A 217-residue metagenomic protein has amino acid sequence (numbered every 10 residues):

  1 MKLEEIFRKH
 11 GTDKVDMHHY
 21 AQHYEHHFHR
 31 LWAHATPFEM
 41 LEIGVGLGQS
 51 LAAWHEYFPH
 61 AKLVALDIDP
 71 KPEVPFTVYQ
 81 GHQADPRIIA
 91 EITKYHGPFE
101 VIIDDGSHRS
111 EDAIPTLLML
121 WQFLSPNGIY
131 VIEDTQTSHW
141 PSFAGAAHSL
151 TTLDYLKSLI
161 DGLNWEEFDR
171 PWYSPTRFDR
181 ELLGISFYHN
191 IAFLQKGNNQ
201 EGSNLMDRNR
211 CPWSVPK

Functional and structural regions predicted by a protein language model:
M1-I103, S107-I132, Q136-K217: A short alpha-helical cap/connector motif
